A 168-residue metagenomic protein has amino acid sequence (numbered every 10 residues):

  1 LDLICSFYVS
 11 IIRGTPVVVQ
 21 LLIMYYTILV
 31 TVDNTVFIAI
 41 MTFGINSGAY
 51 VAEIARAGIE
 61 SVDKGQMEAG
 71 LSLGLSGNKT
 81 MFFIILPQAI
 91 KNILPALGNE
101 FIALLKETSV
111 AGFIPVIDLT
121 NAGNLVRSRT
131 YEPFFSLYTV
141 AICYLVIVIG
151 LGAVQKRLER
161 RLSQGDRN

Functional and structural regions predicted by a protein language model:
L1-N168: Transmembrane alpha-helices and adjacent helix-loop boundaries
